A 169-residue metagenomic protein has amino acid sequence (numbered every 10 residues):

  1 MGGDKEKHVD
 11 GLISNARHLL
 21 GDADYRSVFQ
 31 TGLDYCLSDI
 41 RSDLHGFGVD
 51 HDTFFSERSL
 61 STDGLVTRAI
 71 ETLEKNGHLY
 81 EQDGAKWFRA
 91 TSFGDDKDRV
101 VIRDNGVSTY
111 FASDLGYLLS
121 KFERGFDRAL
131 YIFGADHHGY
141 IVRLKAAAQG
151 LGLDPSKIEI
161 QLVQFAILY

Functional and structural regions predicted by a protein language model:
M1-Y169: NTP-dependent nucleotidyl-transfer catalytic core
